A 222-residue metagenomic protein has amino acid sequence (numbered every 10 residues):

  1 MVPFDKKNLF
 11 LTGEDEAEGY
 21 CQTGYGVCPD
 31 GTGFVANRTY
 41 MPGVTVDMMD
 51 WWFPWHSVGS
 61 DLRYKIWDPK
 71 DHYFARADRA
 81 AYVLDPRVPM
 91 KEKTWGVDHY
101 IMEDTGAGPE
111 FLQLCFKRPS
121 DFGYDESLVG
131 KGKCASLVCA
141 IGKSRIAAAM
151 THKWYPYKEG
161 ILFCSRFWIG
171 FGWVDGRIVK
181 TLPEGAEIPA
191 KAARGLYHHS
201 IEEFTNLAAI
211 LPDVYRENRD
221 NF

Functional and structural regions predicted by a protein language model:
M1-D30, I141-K143, K153-F222: Terminal "cap-and-tail" regions of soluble proteins that handle hydrophobic small molecules
V2-V88: Hydrophobic ligand-binding cavity/cleft-lining segments
V44, K131-G132, Y155-G160: Short, solvent-exposed coil/turn segments at beta-strand boundaries
W51-W55, W67, W95, W154 (+2 more regions): A residue-identity detector for tryptophan
W55, I101, F111, N206-A209 (+1 more regions): A generic structural signal for well-ordered alpha-helical segments enriched in polar/charged residues
W55-G59, D71, H99, K158 (+2 more regions): Short, isolated positions within intrinsically disordered regulatory regions of eukaryotic proteins
D71-S144: Glycine-rich portal/gate segments that line the openings of hydrophobic small-molecule binding cavities
A148: Anaerobic metallocofactor- and corrinoid-dependent redox/one-carbon enzyme cores, especially those from methanogenesis
